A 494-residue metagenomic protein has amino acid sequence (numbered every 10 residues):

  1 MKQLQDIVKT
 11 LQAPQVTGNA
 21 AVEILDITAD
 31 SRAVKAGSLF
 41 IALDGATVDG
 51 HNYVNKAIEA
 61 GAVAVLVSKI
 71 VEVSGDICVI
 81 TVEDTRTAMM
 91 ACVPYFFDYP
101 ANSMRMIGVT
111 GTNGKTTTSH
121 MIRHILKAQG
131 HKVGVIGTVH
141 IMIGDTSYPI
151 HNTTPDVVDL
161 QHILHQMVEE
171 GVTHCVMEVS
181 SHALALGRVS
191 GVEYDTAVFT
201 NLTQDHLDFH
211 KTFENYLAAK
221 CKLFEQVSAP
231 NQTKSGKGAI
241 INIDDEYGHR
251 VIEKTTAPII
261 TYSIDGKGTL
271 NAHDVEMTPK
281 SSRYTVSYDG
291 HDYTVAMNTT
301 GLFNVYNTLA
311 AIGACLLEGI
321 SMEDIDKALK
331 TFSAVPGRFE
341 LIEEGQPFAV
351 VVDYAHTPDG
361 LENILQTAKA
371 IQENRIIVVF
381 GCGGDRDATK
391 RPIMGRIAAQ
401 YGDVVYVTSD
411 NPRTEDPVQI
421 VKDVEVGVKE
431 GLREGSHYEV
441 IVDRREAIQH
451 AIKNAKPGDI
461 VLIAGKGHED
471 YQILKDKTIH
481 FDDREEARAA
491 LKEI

Functional and structural regions predicted by a protein language model:
M1-A91, Y95, G268, T294-A296 (+3 more regions): N-terminal leader/targeting and accessory segments in enzymes
M1-Q15, A36-L39, G313-E323, K327-G337 (+1 more regions): ATP-dependent carboxylate-amine ligase
V48-N52, L186, D208-N215, D387-K390 (+2 more regions): Glycine/threonine-rich flexible loop motifs
V63-K69, G238-I243, V379-F380, D403-D410: Short internal beta-strands
V67-I70, V179, N201, I243 (+2 more regions): Short secondary-structure boundary segments
E72-G75, T196-V350, E373, G427-V428 (+2 more regions): Acidic, Mg2+-coordinating active-site environments of NTP-dependent enzymes
G75-E83, Y148-H151, T256-T261: Active-site regions of enzymes building and remodeling cell-envelope glycoconjugates
M89-I241, Y247-T255, L309, I371-Q372: Phosphate-binding loop of NTP-binding sites
